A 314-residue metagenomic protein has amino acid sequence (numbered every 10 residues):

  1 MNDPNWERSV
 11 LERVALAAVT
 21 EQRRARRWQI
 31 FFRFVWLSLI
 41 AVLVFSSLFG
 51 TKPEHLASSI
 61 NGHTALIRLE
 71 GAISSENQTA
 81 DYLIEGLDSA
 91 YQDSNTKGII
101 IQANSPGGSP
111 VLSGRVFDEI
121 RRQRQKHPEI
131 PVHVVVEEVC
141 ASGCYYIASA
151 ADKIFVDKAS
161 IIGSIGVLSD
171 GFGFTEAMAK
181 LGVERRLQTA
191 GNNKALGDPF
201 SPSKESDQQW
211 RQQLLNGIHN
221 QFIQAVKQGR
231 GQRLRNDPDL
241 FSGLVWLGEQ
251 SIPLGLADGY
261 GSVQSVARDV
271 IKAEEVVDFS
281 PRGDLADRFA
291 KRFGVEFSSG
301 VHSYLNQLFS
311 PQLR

Functional and structural regions predicted by a protein language model:
M1-D157, L168-R314: N-terminal organellar transit peptides
S164: Extracytoplasmic ligand-binding site segments that recognize negatively charged/polar headgroups
